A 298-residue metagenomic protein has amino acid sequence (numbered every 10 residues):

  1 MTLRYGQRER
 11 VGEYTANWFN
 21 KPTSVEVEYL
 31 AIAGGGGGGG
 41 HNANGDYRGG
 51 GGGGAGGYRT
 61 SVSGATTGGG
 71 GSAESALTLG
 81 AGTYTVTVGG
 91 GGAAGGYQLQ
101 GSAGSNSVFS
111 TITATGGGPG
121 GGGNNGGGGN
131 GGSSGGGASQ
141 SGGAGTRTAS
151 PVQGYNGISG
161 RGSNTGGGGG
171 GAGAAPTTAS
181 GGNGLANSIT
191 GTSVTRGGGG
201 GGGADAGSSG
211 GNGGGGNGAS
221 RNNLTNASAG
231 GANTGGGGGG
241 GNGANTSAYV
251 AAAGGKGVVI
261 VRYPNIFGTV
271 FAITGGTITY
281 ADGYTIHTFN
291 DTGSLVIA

Functional and structural regions predicted by a protein language model:
T2-F19, E26-A298: Low-complexity, glycine/proline-biased repetitive segments and flexible coils/loops
